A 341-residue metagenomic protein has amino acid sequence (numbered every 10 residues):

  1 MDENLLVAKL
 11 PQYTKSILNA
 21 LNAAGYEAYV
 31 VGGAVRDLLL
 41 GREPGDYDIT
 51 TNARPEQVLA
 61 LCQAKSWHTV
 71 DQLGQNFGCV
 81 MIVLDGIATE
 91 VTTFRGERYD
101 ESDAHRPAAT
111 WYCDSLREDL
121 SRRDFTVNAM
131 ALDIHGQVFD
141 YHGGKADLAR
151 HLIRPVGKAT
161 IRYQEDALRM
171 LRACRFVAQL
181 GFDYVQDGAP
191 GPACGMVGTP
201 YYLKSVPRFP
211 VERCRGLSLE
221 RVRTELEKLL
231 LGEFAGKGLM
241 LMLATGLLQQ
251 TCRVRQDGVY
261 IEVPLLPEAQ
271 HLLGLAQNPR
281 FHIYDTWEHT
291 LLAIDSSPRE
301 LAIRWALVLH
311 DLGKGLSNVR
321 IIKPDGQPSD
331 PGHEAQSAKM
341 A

Functional and structural regions predicted by a protein language model:
M1-A341: Catalytic cores of the polymerase beta-like nucleotidyltransferase superfamily and closely associated nucleotide
